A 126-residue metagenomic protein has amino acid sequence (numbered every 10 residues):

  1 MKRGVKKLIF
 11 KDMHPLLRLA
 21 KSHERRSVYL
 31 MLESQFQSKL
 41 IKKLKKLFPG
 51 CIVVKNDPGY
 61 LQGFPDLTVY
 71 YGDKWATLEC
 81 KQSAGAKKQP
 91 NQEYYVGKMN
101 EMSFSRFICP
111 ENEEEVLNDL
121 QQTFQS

Functional and structural regions predicted by a protein language model:
K2-S126: Catalytic phosphate/metal-binding cores of nucleic-acid and nucleotide-processing enzymes, i.e., regions that mediate
